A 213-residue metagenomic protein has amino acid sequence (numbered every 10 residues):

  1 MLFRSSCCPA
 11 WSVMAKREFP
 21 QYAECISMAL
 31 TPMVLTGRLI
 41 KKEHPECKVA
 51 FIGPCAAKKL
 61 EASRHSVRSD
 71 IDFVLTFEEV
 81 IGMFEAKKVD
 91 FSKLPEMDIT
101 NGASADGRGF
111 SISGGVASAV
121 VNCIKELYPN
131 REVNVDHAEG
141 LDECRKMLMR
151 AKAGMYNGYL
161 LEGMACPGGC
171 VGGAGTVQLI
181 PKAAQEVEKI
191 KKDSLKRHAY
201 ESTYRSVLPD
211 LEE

Functional and structural regions predicted by a protein language model:
M1-E213: Iron-sulfur-associated redox domains of electron-transfer enzymes in respiratory and anaerobic energy metabolism
